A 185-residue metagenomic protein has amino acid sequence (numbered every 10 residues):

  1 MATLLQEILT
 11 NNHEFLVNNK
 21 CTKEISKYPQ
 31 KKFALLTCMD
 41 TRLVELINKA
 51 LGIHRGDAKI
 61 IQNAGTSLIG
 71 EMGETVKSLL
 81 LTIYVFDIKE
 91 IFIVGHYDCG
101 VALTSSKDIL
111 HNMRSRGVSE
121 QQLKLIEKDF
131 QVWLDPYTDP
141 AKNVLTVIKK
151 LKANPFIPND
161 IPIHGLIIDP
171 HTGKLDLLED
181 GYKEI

Functional and structural regions predicted by a protein language model:
A2-K31, T66-E74, Y84-F86, V101-I185: Divalent-metal-activated hydrolytic enzyme cores
N18-V76: Conserved beta-strand-loop surface patch within small alpha/beta domains used for substrate/adaptor or ligand engagement
K32-A34, A58-K59, K89-F92, H164-G165: Structural motif
L36-C38, Q62, V94-H96, L166-D169: Short beta-strand segments
M39-R42, Y97-V101: Gly/Ser/Thr-rich loops at beta-strand to alpha-helix junctions that form or flank small-molecule/cofactor-binding
Y84-H96: Ordered, amphipathic secondary-structure segments that act as subunit-interaction surfaces in large macromolecular
